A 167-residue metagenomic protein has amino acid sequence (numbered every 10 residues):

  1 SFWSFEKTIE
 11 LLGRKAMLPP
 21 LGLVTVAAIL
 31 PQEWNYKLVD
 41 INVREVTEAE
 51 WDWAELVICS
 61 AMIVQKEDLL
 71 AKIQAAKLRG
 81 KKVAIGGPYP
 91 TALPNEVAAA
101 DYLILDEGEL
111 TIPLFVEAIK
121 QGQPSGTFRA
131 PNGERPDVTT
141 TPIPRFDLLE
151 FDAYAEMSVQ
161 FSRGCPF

Functional and structural regions predicted by a protein language model:
S1-F167: Acidic, low-complexity intrinsically disordered segments
